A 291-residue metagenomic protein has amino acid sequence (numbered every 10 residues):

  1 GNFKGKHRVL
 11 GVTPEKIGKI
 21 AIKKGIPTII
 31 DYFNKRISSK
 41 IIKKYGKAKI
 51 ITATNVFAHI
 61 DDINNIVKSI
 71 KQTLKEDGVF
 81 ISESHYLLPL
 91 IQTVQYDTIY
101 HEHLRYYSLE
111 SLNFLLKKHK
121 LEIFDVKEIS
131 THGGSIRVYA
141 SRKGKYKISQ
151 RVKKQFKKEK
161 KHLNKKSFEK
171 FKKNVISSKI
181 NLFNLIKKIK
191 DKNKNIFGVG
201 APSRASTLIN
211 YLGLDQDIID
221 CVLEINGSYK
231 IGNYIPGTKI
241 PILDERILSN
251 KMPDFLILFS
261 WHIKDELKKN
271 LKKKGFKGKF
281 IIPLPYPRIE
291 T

Functional and structural regions predicted by a protein language model:
G1-K6: Conserved SAM-binding loop of SAM-dependent methyltransferases across substrates and taxa, primarily the Class I
H7-T13: Conserved SAM-binding motif I beta-strand of class I
G25-K40, P241-L243: Conserved SAM-binding strand-loop segment of SAM-dependent methyltransferases
K49-T52: A conserved beta-strand element that flanks and buttresses the S-adenosyl-L-methionine
N64-I81, K272: A short glycine-rich, Lys/Arg-flanked "PGG" loop and its adjoining helix->strand segment in the class I
L74-H85, K279-P285: Conserved beta-strand signature within the Rossmann-like core of class I S-adenosyl-L-methionine
F80-R105, L109-S111: Short, glycine-/aromatic-enriched active-site segment of Class I SAM-dependent methyltransferases
H132-N174: Flexible, glycine-/basic-rich loop-and-beta segments that form/coincide with the SAM-dependent methyltransferase
